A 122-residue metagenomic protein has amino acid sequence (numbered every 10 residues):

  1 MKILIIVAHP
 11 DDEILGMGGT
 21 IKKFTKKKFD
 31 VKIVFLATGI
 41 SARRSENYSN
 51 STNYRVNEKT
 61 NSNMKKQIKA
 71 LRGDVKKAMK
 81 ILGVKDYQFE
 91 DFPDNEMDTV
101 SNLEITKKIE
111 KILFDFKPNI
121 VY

Functional and structural regions predicted by a protein language model:
M1-F116: Active-site rim/loop-helix segments in enzyme catalytic domains that contact anionic ligands
P118-Y122: Extended, charged catalytic domains and RNA/DNA-binding interfaces, predominantly in divalent-metal-using enzymes
